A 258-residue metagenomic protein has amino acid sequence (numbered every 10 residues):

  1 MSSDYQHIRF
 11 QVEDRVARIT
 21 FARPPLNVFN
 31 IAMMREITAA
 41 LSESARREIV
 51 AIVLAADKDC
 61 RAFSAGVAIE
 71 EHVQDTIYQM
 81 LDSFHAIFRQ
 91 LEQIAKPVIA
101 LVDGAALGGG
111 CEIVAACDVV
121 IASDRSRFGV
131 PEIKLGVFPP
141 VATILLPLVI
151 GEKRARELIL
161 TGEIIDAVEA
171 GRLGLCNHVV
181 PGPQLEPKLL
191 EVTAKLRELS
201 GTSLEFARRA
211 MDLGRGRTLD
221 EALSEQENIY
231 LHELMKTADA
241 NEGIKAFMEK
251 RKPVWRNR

Functional and structural regions predicted by a protein language model:
M1-D14, R23, S44-R47, D57-C60 (+4 more regions): C-terminal alpha-helix plus adjacent terminal tail
S2-D4, E92-T202, T237, E242 (+1 more regions): Crotonase-fold acyl-CoA enzyme core
D14-A22, A32-D75, Q90-L101, V119 (+2 more regions): A structural preference for short, pocket-lining loop segments at secondary-structure junctions
I19, L54, A68, I113-A115 (+3 more regions): Hydrophobic/aromatic residues within transmembrane alpha-helices of multi-pass small-molecule transporters
L26-N27, A62, G136, H178 (+1 more regions): Short strand->helix junction
V73-S83: A short acidic, glycine-rich active-site loop that binds or catalyzes chemistry on phosphate/adenosine moieties
S83, I87, V141-L145, R154 (+3 more regions): Hydrophobic alpha-helical segments typical of transmembrane helices and their membrane-interface/capping positions
